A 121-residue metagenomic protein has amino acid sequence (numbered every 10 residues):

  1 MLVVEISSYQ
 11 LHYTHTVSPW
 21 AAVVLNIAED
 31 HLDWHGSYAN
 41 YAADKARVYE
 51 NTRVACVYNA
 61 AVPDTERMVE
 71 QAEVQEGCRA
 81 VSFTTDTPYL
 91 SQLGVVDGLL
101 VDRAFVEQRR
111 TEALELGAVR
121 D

Functional and structural regions predicted by a protein language model:
M1-S8: Switch II (G3) loop of P-loop NTPases
E5, L25, Y41, V57 (+2 more regions): Residue-level signal for inorganic ion chemistry
L11: Carbohydrate-associated surface elements
T16-S18, V48-R53, A72-E76: Short, conserved loop/helix-junction motifs that constitute active-site signature segments in enzyme catalytic cores
V17-E29, L114-D121: A conserved, hydrophobic alpha-helical segment in the catalytic core of large ATP/adenylate-utilizing enzymes
H35-A39, G77-D121: Adenine nucleotide phosphate-binding catalytic loops in nucleotide-utilizing enzymes
A55-A61: Short internal beta-strands
V62-M68, P88-L90: Short, charged/polar "capping" segments at the starts of alpha-helices and the immediately preceding loops
